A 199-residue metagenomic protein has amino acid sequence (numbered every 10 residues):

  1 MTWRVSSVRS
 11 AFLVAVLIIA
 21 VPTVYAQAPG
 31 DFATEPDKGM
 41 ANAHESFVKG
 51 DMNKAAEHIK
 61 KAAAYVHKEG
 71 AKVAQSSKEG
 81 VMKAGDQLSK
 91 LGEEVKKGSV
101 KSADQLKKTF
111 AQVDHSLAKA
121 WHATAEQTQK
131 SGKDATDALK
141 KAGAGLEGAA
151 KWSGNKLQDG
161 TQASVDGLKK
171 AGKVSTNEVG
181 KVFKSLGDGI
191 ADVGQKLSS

Functional and structural regions predicted by a protein language model:
M1-F12: Bacterial N-terminal signal peptides that target proteins for export
A11-P22: Bacterial N-terminal signal peptides
Y25-S199: Long, charged/polar, soluble alpha-helical segments
